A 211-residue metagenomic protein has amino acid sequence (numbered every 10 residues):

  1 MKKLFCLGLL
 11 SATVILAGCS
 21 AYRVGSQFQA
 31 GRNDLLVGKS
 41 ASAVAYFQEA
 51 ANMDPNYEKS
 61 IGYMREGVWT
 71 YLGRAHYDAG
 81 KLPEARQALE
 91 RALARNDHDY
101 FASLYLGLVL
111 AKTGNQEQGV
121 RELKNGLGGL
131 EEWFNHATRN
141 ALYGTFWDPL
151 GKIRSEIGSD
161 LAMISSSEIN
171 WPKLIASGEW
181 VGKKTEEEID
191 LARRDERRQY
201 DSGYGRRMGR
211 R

Functional and structural regions predicted by a protein language model:
G25, K59-S60, G67, F101: Start-of-helix register in tetratricopeptide repeats
A51-N52, Y100, L108-N135, A162-S166: TPR/TPR-like (Sel1-like) alpha-helical repeat modules
M53-Y63, W133-A141: Flexible helix-coil transition and linker loops at the boundaries of alpha-helical arrays
Y63-M64, Y71, Y105, R139: Canonical tetratricopeptide repeat
N135-R211: Terminal, low-structured helical/coil segments at or just beyond the last alpha-helical repeat
